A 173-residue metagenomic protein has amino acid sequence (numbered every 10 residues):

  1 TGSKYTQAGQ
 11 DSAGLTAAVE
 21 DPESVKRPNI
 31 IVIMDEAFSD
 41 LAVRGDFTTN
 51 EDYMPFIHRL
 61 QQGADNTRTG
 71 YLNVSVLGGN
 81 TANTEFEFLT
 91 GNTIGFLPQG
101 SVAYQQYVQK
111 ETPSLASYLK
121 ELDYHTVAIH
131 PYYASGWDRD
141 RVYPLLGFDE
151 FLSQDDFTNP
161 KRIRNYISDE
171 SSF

Functional and structural regions predicted by a protein language model:
T1-F173: Soluble catalytic regions of membrane-associated enzymes that act on cell-envelope and secretory-pathway components
